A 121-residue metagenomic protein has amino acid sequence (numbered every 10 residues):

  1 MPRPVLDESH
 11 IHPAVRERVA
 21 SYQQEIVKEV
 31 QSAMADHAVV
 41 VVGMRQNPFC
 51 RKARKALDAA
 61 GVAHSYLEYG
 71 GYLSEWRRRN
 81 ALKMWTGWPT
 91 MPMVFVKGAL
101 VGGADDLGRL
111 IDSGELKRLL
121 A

Functional and structural regions predicted by a protein language model:
M1-A38, P48-A63, P89, R118-A121: Non-globular targeting/processing and membrane-anchoring segments
I26, F49, E75-R78, G87 (+2 more regions): Alpha-helical interaction elements in eukaryotic regulators
V40, S65-E68, F95, L100: Beta-strand cores of modular interaction/reader domains in eukaryotic scaffold and signaling proteins, especially PDZ
G43-R45, A63-R78: Thiol-based oxidoreductase modules, predominantly thioredoxin-like and allied folds used for disulfide exchange
R54-K55, Y69, D106-L107: Short coil/turn segments at secondary-structure boundaries
L82-K83: The conserved cystathionine-beta-synthase
T86-F95, D105: Structural micro-motif
V96-A121: Non-catalytic, surface beta->alpha helical segment in thiol-disulfide oxidoreductase systems
